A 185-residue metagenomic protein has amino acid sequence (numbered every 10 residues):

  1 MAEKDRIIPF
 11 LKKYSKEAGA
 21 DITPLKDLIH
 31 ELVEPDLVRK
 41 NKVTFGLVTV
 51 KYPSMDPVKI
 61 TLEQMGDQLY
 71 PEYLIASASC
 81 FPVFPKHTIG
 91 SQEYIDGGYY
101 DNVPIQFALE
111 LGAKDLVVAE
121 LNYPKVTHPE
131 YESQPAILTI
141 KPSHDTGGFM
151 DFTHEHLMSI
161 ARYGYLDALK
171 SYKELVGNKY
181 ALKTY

Functional and structural regions predicted by a protein language model:
M1-Y185: Patatin-like phospholipase
